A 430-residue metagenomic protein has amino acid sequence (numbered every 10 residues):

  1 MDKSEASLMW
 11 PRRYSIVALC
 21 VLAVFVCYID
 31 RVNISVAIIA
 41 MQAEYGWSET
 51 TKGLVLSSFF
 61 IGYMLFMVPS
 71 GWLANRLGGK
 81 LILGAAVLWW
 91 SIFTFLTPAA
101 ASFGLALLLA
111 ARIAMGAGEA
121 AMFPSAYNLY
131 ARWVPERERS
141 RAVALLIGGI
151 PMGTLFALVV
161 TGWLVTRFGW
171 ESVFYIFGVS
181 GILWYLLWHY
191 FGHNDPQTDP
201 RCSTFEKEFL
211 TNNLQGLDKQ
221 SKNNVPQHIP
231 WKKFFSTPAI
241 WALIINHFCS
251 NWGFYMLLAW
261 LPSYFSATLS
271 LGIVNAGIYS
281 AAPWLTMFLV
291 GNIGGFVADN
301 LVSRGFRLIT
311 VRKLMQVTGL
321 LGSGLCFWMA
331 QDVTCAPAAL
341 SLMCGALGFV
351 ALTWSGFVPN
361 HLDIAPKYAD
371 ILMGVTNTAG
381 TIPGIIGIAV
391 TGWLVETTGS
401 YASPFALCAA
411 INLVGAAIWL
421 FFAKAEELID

Functional and structural regions predicted by a protein language model:
S15-E49, L257-P262: Extracytoplasmic
I34-S35, F235-N292, W354, V358: Extracytoplasmic gate region of multi-pass secondary transporters
S57-W72, A281-G294: Central cavity-lining transmembrane alpha-helices of secondary-active solute carriers, predominantly the Major
L88-S102, L321-T334: C-terminal ends and interior cores of transmembrane alpha-helices in multi-pass membrane transporters/permeases
F93, L105-A120, C326, A338-T353: Hydrophobic core of transmembrane alpha-helices in multi-pass small-molecule transporters, especially MFS/SLC-type
A111-I150: Cytoplasmic helix-loop-helix junction between adjacent transmembrane helices in 12-TM secondary transporters
L146, I150-D199: Helix-loop-helix hairpin linking two adjacent transmembrane segments in secondary transporters
T166-V179, V311-L314, W393-A410: A membrane-interface helix-boundary motif in multi-pass transporters
